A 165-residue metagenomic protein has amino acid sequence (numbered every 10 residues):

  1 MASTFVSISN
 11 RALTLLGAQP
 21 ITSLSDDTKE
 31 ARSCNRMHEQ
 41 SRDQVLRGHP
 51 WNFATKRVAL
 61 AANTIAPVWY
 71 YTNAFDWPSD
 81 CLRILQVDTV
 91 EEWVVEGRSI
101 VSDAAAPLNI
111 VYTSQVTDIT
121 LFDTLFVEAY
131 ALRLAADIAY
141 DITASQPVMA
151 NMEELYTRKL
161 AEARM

Functional and structural regions predicted by a protein language model:
M1-R36: Short, extreme N-terminal leader segments that mark the start of a protein/domain
A2-S3, S7-R11, D88-M165: Internal mixed-charge
A18, D26, K56-L60, Q115: An acidic- and aromatic-residue-enriched active-site/binding cleft used to recognize and process polar
Q19-T22, W51, A144: Generic macromolecular interface patches on structured domains
D26-V45, V148-R164: Short secondary-structure subsegments characteristic of cysteine-rich extracellular domains
R32-R98, F122-I138, I142: Divalent metal-cofactor coordination and adjacent catalytic microenvironments
